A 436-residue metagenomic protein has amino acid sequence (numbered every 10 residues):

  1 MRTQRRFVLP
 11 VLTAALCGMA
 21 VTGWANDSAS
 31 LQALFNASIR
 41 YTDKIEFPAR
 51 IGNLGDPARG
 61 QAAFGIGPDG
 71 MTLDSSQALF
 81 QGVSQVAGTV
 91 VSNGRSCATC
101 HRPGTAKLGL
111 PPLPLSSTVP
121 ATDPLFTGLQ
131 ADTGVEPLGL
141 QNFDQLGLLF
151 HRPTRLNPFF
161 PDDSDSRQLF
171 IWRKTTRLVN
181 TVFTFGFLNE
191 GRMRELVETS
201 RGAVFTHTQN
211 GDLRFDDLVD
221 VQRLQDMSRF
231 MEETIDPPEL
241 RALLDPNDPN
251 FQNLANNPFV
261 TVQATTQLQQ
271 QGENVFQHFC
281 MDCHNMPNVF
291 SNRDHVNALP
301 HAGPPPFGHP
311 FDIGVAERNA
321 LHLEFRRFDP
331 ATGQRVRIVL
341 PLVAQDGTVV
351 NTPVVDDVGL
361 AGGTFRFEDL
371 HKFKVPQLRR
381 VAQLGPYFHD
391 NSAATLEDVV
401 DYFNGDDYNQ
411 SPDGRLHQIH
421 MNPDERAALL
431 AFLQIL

Functional and structural regions predicted by a protein language model:
M1-R2, A29: Intrinsic low-complexity/disordered segments
R2-V11: Bacterial N-terminal signal peptides that target proteins for export
P10-A20: Bacterial N-terminal signal peptides
A25-L436: Periplasmic c-type cytochrome electron-transfer domains
